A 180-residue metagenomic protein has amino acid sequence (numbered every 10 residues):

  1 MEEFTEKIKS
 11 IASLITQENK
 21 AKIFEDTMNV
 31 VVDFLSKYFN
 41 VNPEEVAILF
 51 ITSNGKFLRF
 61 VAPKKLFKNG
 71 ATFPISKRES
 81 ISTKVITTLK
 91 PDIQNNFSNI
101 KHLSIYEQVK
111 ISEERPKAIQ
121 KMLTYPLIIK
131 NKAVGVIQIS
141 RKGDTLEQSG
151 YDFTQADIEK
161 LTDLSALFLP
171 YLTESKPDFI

Functional and structural regions predicted by a protein language model:
M1-D26, E174-I180: Signal-transmission linkers at sensory-effector interfaces
Q17-V61: Helix-loop-beta substructure at the N-terminus of cytosolic sensory domains that couple signal/ligand detection
R59-V61, F67-Y106, E114-R115: Regulatory sensory and allosteric helical modules in signal-transduction proteins and certain transcription factors
P63, Y106-E107, L146-Y151: Short acidic, glycine/proline-rich loop/turn micro-motifs
I111-I119: Short loop/turn motifs at secondary-structure junctions and domain boundaries
Q120-I129: A short, aliphatic-rich beta-strand micro-motif
G135-I180: Juxtadomain coupling helices with adjacent low-complexity linkers
